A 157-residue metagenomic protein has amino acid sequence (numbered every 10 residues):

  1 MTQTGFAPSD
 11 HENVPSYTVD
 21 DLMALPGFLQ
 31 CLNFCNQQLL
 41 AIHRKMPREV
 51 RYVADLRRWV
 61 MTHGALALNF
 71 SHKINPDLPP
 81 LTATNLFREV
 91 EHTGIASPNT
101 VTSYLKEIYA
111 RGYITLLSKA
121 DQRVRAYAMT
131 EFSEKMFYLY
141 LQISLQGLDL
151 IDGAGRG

Functional and structural regions predicted by a protein language model:
M1-S97, E107-A110, S118, E131 (+1 more regions): Intrinsic disorder/low-complexity detector
T102-K106: Short, hydrophobic-biased segments on the C-terminal half of alpha helices that form "recognition helices"
S118-A126: Short, Lys/Arg-rich nucleic-acid/phosphate-binding segment
